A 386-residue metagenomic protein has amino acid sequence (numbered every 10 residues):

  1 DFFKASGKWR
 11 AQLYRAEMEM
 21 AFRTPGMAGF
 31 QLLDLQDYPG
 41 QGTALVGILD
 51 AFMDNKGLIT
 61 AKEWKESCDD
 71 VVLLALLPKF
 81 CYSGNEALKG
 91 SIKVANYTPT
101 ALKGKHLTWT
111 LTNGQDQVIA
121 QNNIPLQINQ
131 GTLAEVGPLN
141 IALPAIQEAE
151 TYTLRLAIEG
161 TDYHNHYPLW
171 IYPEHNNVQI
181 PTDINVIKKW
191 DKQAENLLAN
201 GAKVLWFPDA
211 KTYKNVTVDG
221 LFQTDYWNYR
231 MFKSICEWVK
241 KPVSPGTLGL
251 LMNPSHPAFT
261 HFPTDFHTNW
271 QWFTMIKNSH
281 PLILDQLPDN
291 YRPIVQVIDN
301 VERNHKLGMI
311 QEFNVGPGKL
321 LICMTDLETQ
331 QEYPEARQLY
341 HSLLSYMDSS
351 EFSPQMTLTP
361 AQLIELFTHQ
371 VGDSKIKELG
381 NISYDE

Functional and structural regions predicted by a protein language model:
D1-K103, L111, R292-P293: Substrate-binding clefts and catalytic carboxylate motifs of secreted carbohydrate-active enzymes
D37-T43, V118, Q193, T212-K214 (+1 more regions): Flexible loop/turn segments at secondary-structure boundaries
N85-Q127, A134-A142, A149-E159: Beta-strand-rich binding/interaction modules
P125-I128, D162-V178: Short beta-strand elements
W170-K189, P354: Low-complexity, Pro/Ser/Thr- and charge-rich linker/hinge segments at domain boundaries
T182-R230, P317, C323, L343: Short alpha-beta junction capping motif
Y213, R230-P334, E351-D385: Catalytic beta-strand/loop cores that center a nucleophilic Ser/Cys/Thr and support acyl-enzyme chemistry
A336-D348: Short amphipathic C-terminal alpha-helix that caps PH/PH-like domains
